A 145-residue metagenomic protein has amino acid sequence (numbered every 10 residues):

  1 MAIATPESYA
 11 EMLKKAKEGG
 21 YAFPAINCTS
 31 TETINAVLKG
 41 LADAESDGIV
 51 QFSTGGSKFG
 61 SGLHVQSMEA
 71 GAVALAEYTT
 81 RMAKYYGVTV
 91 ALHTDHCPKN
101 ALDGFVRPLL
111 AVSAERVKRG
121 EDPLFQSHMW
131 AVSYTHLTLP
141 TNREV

Functional and structural regions predicted by a protein language model:
M1-Y21: N-terminal amphipathic alpha-helix/helix-capping segment at the start of soluble metabolic enzymes
F23-I26, G48-F52, V90-T94, Q126-W130: Hydrophobic faces of well-ordered beta-strands that scaffold small-molecule active sites in alpha/beta enzyme cores
A25-D43: N-terminal glycine-rich phosphate/pyrophosphate-binding loops that anchor nucleotide-derived ligands and cofactors
T29-T31, S53-S57, H93-K99, A131-S133: Active-site beta-loop-alpha junctions enriched in small/polar residues
K39-D43, A76-G87, P108-P123: Acidic (Asp/Glu)-rich catalytic clusters
V50-S67: Glycine-rich, proline-tolerant flexible connector loops at the mouths of alpha/beta enzymes
G104-F105: Catalytic cores of alpha/beta
T135-T141: Conserved small/polar residues in nucleotide/adenosyl-binding loops
